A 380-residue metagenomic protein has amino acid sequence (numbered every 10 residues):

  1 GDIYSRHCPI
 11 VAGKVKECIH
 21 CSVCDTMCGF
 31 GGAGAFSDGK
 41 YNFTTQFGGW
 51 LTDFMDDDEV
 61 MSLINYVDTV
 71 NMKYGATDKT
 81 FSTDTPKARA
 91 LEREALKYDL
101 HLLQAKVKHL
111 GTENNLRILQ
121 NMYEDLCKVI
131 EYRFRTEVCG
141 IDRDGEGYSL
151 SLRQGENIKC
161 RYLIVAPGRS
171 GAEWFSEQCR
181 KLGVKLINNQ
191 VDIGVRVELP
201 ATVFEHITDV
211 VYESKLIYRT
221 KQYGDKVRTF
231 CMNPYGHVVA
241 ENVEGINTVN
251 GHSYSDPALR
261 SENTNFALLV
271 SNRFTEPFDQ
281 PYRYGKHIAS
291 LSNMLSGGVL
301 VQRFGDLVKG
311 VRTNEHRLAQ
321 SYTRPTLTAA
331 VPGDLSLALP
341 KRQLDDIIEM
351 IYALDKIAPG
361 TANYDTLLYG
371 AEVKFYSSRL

Functional and structural regions predicted by a protein language model:
G1-M55, F81, P86-L380: Residues forming the flavin
W50, M61-I64, D68, E276: Mobile "lid/hinge" segments at catalytic clefts and subdomain interfaces of large enzymes
M55, N65-D68, K73-Y74: Conserved catalytic/binding loops enriched for acidic/polar residues
A76-D78: Compact, glycine/acidic-enriched structural inserts
